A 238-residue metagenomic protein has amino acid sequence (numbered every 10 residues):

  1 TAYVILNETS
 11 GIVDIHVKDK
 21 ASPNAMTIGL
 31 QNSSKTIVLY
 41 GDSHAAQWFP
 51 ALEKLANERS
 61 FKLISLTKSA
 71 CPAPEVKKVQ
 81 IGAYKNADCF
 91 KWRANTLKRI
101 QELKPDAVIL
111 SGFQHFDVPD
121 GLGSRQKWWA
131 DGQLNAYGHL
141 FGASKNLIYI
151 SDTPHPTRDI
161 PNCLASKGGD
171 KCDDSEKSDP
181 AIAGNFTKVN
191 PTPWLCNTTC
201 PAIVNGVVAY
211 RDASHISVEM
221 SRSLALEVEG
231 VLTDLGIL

Functional and structural regions predicted by a protein language model:
T1-L238: Extracellular/periplasmic envelope-modification machinery, especially enzymes that add or remove acyl/ester groups on
